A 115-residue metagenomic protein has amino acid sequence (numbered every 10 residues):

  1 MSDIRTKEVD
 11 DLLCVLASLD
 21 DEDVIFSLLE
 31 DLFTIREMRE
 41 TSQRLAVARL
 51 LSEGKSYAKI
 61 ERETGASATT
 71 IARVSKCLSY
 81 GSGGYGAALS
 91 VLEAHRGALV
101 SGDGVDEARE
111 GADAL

Functional and structural regions predicted by a protein language model:
M1-L19: General nucleic-acid-binding
E8-L12, L28, A46, T70: A general alpha-helix detector
V24-Q43: Short, Lys/Arg-enriched anionic-surface-contact patches
T41-K55: Short, amphipathic alpha-helical "recognition" segments used to contact nucleic acids or chromatin
G54-E61, G83: Short helix-capping/linker segments at secondary-structure and domain boundaries
K59-T64, I71: Short alpha-helical "recognition helix" segments of helix-turn-helix
T69-A98: C-terminal structural segments of small proteins and small subunits
A88-L115: Intrinsically disordered, low-complexity basic tails/linkers immediately adjacent to helix-turn-helix/homeobox/MYB/SANT
